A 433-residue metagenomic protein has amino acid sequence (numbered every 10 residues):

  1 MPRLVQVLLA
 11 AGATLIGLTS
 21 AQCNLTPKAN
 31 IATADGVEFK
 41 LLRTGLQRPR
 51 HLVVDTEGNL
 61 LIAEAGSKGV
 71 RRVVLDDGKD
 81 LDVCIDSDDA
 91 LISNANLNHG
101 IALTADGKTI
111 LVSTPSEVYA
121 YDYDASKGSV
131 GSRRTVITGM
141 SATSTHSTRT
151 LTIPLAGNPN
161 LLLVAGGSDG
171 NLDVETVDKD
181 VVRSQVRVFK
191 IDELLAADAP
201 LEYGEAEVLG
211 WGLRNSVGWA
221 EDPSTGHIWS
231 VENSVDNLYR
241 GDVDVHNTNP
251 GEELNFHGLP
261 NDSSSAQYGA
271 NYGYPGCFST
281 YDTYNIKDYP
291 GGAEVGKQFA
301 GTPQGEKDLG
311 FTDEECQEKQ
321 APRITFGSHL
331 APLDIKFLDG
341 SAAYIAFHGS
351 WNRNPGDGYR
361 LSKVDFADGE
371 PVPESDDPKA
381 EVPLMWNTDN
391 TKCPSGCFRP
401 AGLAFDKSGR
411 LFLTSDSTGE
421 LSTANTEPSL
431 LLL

Functional and structural regions predicted by a protein language model:
M1-A21: Fungal secretory targeting signals
C23-K28, S168-G170, V181-G204, R214-N215 (+1 more regions): Beta-propeller domain segments
K40-L46, A90-A95, V136-T143, E207-G212 (+3 more regions): Surface loop/turn motifs at the tips and blade-to-blade linkers of beta-strand repeat domains
L52, I101, L151, S216-W219 (+2 more regions): Hydrophobic core register within WD40 beta-propeller blades
N59-A63, T109-V112, L161-A165, H227-V231 (+3 more regions): Conserved beta-propeller blade signature
E64-G66, S113-E117, Y123, G166-D169 (+5 more regions): Short loop/turn segments immediately following the C-termini of beta-strands
G69-I110: Blade-loop segments of beta-propeller domains
L97-N98, S116-A156, G170: Asp-box/WD-like beta-propeller blade repeats and closely related beta-sheet repeat scaffolds
